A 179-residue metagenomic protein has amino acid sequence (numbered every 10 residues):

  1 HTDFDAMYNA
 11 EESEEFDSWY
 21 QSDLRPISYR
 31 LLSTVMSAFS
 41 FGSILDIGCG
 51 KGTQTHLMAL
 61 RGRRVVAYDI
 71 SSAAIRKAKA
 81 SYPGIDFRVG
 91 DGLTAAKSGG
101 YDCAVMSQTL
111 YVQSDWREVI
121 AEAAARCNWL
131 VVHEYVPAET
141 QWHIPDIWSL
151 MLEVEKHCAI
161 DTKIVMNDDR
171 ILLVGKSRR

Functional and structural regions predicted by a protein language model:
H1-A38, A138: Conserved class I S-adenosyl-L-methionine
K51-G62: Conserved SAM-binding loop of SAM-dependent methyltransferases across substrates and taxa, primarily the Class I
R64-D69: Conserved SAM-binding motif I beta-strand of class I
S71-A73: Conserved SAM/SAH-binding beta-strand->alpha-helix loop
A78: Conserved SAM-binding loop
P83-L93: Conserved SAM-binding strand-loop segment of SAM-dependent methyltransferases
V105-D115: A short SAM/SAH-binding and catalytic strip from SAM-dependent methyltransferases
C127-A138: Conserved beta-strand signature within the Rossmann-like core of class I S-adenosyl-L-methionine
